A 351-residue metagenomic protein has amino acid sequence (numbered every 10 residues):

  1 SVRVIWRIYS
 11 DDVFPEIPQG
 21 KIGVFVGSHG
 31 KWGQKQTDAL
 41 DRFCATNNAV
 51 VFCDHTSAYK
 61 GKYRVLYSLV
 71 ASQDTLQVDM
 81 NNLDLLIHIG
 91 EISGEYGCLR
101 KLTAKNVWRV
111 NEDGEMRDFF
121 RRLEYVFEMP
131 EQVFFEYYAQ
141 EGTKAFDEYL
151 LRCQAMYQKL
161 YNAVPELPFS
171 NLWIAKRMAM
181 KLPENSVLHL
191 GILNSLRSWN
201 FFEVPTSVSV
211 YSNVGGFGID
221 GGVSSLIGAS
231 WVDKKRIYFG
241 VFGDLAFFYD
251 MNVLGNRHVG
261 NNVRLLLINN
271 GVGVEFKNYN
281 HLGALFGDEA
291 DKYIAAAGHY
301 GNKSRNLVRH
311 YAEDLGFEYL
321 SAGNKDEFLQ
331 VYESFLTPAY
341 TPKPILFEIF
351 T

Functional and structural regions predicted by a protein language model:
S1-Q19: Conformationally flexible catalytic loops at phosphate/diphosphate-handling active centers
Q19-G33, L150, M156, A163-P168: Active-site donor-nucleotide binding/catalytic segment of nucleotide-sugar enzymes
G23, D84-L85, V187, I237-F239: Structural motif
V26-W108, P205-D233, F248-N252, G323: Glycine-rich, anion-gripping cofactor-binding loops and their flanking helix/strand elements in enzyme active sites
C53-C153, R257-H258, L265, G271 (+1 more regions): Glycine-rich, acidic loop regions that bind phosphate or pyrophosphate groups
S57, D113, L190-L196, G216 (+1 more regions): Short glycine-enriched loops at secondary-structure junctions
R152-K235: Active-site diphosphate/adenylate-binding microenvironment
F201-T351: Thiamine diphosphate
